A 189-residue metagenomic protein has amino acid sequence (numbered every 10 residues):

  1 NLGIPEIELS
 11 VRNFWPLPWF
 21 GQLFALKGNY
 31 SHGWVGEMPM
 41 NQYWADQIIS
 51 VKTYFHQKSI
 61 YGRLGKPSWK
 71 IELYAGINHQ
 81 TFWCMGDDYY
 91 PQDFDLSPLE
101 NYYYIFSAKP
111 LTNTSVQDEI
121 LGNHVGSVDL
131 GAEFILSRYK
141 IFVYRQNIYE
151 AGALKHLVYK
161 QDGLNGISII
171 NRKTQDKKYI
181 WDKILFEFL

Functional and structural regions predicted by a protein language model:
N1-T53: Long alpha-helical, hydrophobic tracts
L2-I7, S50-K58, H124-V128, Y159-N165 (+1 more regions): Residues that define the transmembrane beta-barrel architecture of outer-membrane proteins
I7-N13, I60-K66, L130-F134, I167-N171 (+1 more regions): Residues on the lipid-exposed face of transmembrane beta-strands in outer-membrane beta-barrel proteins
F14-L26, R63-Y74, F134-K140, K173-W181: Short loop/turn motifs that connect adjacent beta-strands in outer-membrane beta-barrel proteins
L26-W34, L73-H79, V143-N147, I184-F188: Transmembrane beta-barrel strands of outer-membrane/channel proteins
M38-Q47, G86-P91, L154-V158: Outer-membrane beta-barrel translocator domains and adjoining extracellular loop/strand segments of Gram-negative
G86-E133, K140, R145-Y149, H156: Outer membrane beta-barrel transmembrane domains
Y139-L189: Long, well-ordered mid-to-C-terminal structural blocks that present hydrophobic/aromatic surfaces
